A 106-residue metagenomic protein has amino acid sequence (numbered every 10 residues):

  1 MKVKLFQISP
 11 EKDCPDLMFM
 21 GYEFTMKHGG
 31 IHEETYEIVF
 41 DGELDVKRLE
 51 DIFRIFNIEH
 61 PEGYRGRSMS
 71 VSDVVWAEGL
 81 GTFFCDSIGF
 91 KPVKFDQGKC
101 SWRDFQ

Functional and structural regions predicted by a protein language model:
M1-E43: Extended boundary segments
M1-I8, L49, T82-F83, F90: Broad hydrophobic/π-residue packing in well-ordered secondary structure
M18, M26-K27, V39, H60-G63 (+2 more regions): Generic detector of intrinsically disordered, low-complexity, polar/charged segments
F24, E34, I38, G42-L44 (+1 more regions): Tryptophan-rich substrate-binding surfaces of secreted polymer-degrading and adhesive proteins
G29-E78: Short, conserved turn/kink motifs that form compact alpha/beta structural patches or helix kinks used as
R65-W102: Short, compact, well-ordered microdomains
